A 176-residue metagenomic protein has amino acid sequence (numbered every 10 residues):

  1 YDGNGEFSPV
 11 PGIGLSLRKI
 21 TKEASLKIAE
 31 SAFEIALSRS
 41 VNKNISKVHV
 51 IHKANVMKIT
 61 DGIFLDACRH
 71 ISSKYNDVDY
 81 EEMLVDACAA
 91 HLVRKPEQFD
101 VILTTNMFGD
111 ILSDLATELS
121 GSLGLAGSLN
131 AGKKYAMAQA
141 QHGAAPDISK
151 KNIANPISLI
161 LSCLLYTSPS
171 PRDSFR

Functional and structural regions predicted by a protein language model:
Y1-E6, I59-F64, L92-K95, D114-T117: Short acidic, glycine/serine/threonine-rich loops at helix termini
Y1-R18, M107: N-terminal glycine-rich phosphate/adenylate-binding segment common to multiple enzyme folds
E6-P9, F64-I71, E118-L129: A glycine- and small-aliphatic-rich helix-loop capping segment at beta-alpha/alpha-beta transitions that lines
I13-M83: Glycine-rich phosphate/diphosphate-binding loop of Rossmann-like nucleotide-binding domains
T21-A29, M57-L65, P96, G109-L112 (+3 more regions): Generic structural signal for well-ordered, non-membrane alpha-helical segments in soluble metabolic enzymes
M83-A90: Short acidic loop-to-helix transition motifs that present clustered carboxylates
H91-S168: Glycine-rich phosphate/nucleotide-binding loop
Y166-R176: Single conserved hydrophobic/aromatic residue that forms the stacking wall/gate of nucleotide- or nucleobase-binding
